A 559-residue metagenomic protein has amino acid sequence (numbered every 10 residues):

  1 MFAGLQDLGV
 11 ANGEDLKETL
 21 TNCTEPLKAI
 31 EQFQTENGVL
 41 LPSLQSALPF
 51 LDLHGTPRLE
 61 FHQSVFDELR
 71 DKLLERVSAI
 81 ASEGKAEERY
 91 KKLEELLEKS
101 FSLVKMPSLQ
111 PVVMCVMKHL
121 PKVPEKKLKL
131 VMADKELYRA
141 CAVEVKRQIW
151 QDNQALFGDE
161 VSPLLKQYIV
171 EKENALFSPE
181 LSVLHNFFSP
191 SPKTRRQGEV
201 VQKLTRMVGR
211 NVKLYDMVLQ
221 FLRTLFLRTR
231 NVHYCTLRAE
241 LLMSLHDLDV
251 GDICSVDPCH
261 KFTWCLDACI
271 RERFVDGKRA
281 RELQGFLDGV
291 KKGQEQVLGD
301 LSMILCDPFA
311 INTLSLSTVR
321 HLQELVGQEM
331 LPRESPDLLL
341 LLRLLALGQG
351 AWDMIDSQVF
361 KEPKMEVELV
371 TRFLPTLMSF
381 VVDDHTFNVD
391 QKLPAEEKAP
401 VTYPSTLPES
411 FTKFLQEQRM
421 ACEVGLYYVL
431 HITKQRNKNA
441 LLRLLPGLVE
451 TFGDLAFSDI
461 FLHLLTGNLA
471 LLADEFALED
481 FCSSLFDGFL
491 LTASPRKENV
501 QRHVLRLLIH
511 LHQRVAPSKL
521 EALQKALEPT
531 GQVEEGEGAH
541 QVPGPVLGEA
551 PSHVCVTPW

Functional and structural regions predicted by a protein language model:
M1-W559: Very long, low-complexity or repeat-rich scaffold/adaptor subunits of large eukaryotic multiprotein assemblies
